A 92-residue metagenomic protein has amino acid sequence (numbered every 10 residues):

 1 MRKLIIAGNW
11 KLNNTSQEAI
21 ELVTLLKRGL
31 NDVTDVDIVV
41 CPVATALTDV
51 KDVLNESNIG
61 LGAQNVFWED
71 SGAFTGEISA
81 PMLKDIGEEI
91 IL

Functional and structural regions predicted by a protein language model:
M1-I78: Conserved N-terminal beta1-alpha1 strand-loop-helix module at the mouth
